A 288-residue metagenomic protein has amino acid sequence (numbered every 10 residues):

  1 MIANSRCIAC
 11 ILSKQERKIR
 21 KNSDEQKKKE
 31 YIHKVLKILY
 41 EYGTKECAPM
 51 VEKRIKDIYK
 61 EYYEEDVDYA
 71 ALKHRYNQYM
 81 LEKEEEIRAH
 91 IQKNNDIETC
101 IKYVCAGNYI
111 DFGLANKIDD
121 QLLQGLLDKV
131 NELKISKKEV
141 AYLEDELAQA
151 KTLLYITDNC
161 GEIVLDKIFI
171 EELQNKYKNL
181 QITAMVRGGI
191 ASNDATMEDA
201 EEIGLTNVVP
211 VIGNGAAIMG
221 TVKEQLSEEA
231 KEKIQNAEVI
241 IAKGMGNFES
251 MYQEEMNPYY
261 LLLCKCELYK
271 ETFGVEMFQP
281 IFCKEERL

Functional and structural regions predicted by a protein language model:
I2-A150: Electropositive, gly/pro-rich neighborhoods at or near active sites that engage anionic ligands
A150-T152, N179, A237: A general structural motif
T152-D158, T183-M185: Short glycine-rich or small-residue beta-strand-to-loop segments that form or flank ligand, phosphate, metal/Fe-S
D158-K167, G189-A191, M245-E249: Gly/Ser/Thr-rich loops at beta-strand to alpha-helix junctions that form or flank small-molecule/cofactor-binding
C160-K178, I182-T183: Histidine-anchored nucleotide/phosphate-binding helix
I182-D199: Short connector loops at secondary-structure junctions
V186-R187, A200-L288: C-terminal functional extensions of proteins
